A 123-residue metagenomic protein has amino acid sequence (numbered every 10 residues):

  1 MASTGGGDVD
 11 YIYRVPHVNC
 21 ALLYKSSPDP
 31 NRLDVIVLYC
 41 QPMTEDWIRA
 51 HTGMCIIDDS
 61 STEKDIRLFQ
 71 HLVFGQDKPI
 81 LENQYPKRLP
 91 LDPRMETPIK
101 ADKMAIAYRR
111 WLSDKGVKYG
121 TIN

Functional and structural regions predicted by a protein language model:
M1-N123: C-terminal catalytic domain of Rieske-type non-heme iron oxygenases
